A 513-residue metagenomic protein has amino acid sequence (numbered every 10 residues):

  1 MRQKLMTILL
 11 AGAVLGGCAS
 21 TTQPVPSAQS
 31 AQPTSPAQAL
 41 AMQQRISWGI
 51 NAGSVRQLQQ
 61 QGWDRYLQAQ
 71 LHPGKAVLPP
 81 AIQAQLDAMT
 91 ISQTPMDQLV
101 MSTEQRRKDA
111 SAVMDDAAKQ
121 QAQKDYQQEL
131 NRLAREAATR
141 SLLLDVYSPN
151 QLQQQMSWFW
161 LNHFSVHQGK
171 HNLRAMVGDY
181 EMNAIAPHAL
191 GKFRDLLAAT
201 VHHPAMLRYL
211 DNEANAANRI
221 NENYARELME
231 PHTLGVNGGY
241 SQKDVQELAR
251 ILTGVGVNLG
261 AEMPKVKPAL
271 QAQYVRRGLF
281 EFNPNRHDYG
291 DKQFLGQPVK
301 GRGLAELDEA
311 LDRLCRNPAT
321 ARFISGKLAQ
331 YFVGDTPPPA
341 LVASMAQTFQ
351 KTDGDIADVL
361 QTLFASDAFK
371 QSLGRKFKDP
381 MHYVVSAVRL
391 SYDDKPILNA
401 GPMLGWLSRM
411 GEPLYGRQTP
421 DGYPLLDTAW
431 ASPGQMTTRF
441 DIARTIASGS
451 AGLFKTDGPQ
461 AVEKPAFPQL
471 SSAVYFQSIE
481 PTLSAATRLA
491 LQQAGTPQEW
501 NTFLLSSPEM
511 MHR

Functional and structural regions predicted by a protein language model:
M1-I8: Bacterial N-terminal signal peptides that target proteins for export
V14-G17: C-terminal motif of bacterial Sec signal peptides marking the signal peptidase cleavage site
T21-S54, A81, A88-M89, N317 (+2 more regions): Flexible, low-complexity segments enriched for small/polar residues
I46-S47, Q59, W158, T200 (+3 more regions): A mature extracytoplasmic/lumenal domain signature
A52-H163, H167-G178, A184-A186: N-terminal accessory alpha/beta regions
L78, P149, Q153, H167-H171 (+5 more regions): Amphipathic alpha-helical interaction segments
A117-Q121, A137-A138, L173-L407: Active-site substrate-binding loop specific to GH73 endo-beta-N-acetylglucosaminidase modules in bacterial autolysins
Q155, Y180-E181, A205, V462 (+1 more regions): Surface-exposed interaction patches
